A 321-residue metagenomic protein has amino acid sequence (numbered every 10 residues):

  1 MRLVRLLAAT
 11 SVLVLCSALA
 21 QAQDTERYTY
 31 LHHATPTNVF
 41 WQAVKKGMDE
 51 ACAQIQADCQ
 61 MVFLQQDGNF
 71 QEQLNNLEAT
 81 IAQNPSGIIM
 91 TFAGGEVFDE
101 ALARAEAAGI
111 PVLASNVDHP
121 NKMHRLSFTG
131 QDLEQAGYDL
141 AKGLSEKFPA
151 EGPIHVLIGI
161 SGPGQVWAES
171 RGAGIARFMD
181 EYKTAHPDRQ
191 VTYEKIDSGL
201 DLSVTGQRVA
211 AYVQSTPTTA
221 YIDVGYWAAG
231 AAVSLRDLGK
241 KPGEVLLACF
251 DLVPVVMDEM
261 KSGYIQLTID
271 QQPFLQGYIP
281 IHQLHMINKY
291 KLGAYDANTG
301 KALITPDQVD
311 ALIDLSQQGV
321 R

Functional and structural regions predicted by a protein language model:
A8-S17: Bacterial N-terminal signal peptides
D24-E26, P163, W167, F178-Y182 (+1 more regions): Hinge/cleft segment of the Venus flytrap/periplasmic-binding protein
E26-G47, A51, I55, Q60-L74 (+3 more regions): Extracytoplasmic "Venus flytrap"
V39-Q54, A136-G143, V166-R189, R208 (+1 more regions): Short, solvent-exposed amphipathic alpha-helices that sit in or adjacent to ligand/effector-binding or catalytic
Q54-Q66, H155-I158, A176-L200, G300: Short beta-strand elements in bilobed, periplasmic/extracellular small-molecule ligand-binding domains
Q73, F128-H155, S170, T205-G206 (+2 more regions): Hydrophobic alpha-helical segments within soluble ligand-binding/sensing domains
E78-A107, I175, E194-E259: Hydrophobic alpha-helical
V97-Q135, E146, H155, G159 (+3 more regions): Flexible loop/hinge segments that line or gate small-molecule binding clefts
